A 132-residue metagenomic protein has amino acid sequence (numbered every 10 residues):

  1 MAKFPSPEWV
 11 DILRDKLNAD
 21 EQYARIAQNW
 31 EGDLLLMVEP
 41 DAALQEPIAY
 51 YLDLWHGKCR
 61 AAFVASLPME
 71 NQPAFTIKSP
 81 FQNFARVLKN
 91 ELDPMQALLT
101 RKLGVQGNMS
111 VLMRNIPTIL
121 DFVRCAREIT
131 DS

Functional and structural regions predicted by a protein language model:
M1-S132: Feature captures hydrophobic
